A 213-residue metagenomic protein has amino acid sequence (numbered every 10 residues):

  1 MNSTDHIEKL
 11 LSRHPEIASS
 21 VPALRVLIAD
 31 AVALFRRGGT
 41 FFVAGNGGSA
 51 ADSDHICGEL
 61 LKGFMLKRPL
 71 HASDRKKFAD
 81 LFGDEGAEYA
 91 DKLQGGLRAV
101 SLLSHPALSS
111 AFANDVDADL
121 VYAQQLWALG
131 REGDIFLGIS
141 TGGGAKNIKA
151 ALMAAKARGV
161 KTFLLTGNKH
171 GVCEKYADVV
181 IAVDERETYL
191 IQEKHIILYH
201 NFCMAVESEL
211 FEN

Functional and structural regions predicted by a protein language model:
M1-S19: Generic N-terminal amphipathic, Lys/Arg-enriched alpha-helix
S19-R37: A short, well-structured juxtamembrane/interface segment
A33-L129: Glycine-rich, small/polar surface segments that engage phosphate groups of diverse ligands
G38-G39, G133, G159: Glycine-centered short loops/turns at secondary-structure junctions
A50-D54, D119, G144-A151, C173: Short glycine/serine/threonine-rich phosphate/pyrophosphate-binding segments that cradle anionic phosphate groups
A128, L190-N213: A charged, well-structured terminal subsegment
S140, T166, I181-Y189: Short beta->alpha connector loops at strand-helix junctions that form conserved, small/polar/Pro-enriched
L165-A177: Short, glycine/polar-rich helix-capping loops at beta-to-alpha or helix-loop-helix junctions that flank or form
